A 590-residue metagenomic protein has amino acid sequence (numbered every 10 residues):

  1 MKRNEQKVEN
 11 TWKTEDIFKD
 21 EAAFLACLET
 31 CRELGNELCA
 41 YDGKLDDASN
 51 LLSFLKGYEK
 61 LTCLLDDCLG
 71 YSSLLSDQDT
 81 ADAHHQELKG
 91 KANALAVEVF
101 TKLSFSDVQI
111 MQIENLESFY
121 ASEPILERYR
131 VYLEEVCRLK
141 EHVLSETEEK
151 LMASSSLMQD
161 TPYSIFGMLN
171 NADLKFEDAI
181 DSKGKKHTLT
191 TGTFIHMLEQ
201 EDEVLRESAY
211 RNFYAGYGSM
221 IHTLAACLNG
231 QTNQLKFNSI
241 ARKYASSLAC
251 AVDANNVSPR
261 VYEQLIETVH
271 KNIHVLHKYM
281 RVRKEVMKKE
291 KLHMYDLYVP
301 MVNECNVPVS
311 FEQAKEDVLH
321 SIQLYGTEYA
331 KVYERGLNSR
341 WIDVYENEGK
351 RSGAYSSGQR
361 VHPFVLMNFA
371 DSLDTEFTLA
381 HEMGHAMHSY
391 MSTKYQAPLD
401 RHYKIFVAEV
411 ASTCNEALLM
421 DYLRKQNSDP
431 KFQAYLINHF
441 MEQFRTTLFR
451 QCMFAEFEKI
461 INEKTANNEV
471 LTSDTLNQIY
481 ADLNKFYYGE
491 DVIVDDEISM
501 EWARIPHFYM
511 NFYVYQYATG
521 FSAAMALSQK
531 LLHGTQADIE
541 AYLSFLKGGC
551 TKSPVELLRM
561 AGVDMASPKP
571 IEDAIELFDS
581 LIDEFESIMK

Functional and structural regions predicted by a protein language model:
M1-E304, I588-K590: A well-structured
Q6, E134-R138, N256, E285 (+7 more regions): C-terminal, non-catalytic "cap/extension" segments appended to globular domains
D296, V302-Q359, S372-L373: Auxiliary, metal-adjacent structural segments of Zn-dependent hydrolase domains
N338-V365, K485, G489-M510: Flexible, glycine/threonine-enriched loop-and-boundary segments that flank and lead into catalytic domains of large
P363-A380: Short pre-active-site segment immediately N-terminal to the catalytic Zn-binding motif
F364-N368, Y395-I405, A434-Q443, N462-K464 (+1 more regions): Short beta-alpha connecting loops at secondary-structure transitions that line or flank enzyme active sites
G384-P398: Catalytic Zn2+-binding segment of zinc metalloproteases
H402-K431, F440-E442, T446, G520: Post-HExxH zinc-binding segment in Zn-dependent metallohydrolases
